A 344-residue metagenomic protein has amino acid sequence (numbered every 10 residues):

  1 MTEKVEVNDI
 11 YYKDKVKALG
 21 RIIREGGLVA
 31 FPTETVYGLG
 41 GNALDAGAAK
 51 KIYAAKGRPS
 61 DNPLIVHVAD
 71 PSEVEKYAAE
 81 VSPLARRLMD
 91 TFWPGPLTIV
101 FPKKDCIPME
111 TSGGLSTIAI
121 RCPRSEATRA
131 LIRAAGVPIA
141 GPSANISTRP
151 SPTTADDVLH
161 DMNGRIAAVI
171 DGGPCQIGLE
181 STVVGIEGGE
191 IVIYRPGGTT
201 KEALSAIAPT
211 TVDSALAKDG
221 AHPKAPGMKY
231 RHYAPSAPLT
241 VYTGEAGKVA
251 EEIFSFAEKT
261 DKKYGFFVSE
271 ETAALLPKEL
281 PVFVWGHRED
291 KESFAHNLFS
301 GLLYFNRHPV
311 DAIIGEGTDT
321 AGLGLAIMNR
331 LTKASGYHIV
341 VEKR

Functional and structural regions predicted by a protein language model:
M1-R344: Active-site-adjacent structural elements in enzyme catalytic cores
